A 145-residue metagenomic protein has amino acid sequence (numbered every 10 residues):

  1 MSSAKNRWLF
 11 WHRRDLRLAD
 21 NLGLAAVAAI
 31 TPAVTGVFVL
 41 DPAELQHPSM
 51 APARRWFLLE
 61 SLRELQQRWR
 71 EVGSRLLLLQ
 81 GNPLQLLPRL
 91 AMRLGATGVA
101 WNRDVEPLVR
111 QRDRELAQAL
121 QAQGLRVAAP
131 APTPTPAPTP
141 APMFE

Functional and structural regions predicted by a protein language model:
M1-S74: N-terminal beta-strand-loop-alpha-helix module at the start of alpha/beta ligand-binding or catalytic domains
F10, R75-L78, A100-N102: Short catalytic-loop micro-motif centered on adjacent basic/acidic residues
R13, V39-P42, G81, D104 (+1 more regions): Cofactor-binding loop segments of dinucleotide-utilizing enzymes, especially the Rossmann-like FAD- and NAD(P)+-binding
L16, L58, Q80, L108-V109: Charged, low-complexity surface patches
V34, L76, G124-V127: Hydrophobic beta-strand scaffold residues
Q46, R70-L76, D113, T135-P136 (+1 more regions): Low-complexity, flexible helical/coil segments
W56-Q80, L84-R89, R93, Q118: Beta-sandwich/jelly-roll carbohydrate-recognition scaffolds of carbohydrate-active enzymes
P83-E145: Beta-rich, aromatic/charged-enriched effector core domains that present basic-aromatic interfaces for binding
